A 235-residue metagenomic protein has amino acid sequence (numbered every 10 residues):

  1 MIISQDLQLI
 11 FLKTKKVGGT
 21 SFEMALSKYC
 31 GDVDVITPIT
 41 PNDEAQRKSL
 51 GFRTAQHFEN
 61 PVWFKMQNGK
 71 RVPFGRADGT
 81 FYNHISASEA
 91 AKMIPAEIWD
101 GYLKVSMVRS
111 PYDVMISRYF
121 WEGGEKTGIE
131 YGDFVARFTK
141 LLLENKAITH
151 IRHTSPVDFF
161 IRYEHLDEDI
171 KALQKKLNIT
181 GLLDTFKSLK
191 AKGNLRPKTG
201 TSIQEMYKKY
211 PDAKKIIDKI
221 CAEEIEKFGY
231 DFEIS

Functional and structural regions predicted by a protein language model:
M1-S235: Membrane-interface amphipathic segments in extracytoplasmic regions
